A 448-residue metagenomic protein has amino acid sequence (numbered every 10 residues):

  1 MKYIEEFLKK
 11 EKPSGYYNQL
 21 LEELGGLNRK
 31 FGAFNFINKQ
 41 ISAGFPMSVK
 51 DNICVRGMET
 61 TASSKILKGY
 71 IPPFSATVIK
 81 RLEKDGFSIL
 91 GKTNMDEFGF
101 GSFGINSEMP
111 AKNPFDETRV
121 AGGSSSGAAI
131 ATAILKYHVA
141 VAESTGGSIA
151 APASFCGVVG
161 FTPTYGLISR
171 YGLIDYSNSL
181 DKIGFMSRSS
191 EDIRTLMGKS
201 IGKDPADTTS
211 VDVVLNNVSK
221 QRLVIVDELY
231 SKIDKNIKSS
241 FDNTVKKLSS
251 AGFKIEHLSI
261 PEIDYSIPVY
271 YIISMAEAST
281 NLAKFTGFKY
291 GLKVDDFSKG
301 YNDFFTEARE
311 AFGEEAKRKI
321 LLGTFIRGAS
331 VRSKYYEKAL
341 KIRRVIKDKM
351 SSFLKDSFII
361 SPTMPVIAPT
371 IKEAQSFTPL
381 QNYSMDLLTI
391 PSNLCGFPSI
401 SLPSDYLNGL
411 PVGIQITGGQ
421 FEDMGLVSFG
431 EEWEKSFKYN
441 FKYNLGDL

Functional and structural regions predicted by a protein language model:
M1-A76, F98-F100, N216, S231 (+3 more regions): Short, well-ordered alpha-helical
F7, L20, I193, L223 (+4 more regions): Residue-level signal for inorganic ion chemistry
L8-E11, I66-Y70, D181-R188, T324-A329 (+1 more regions): Short, well-ordered beta-strand elements within core beta-sheets of diverse protein domains
A33-F36, T162-S240, T244, D303-T306 (+1 more regions): A short helix-breaking turn/cap at a secondary-structure junction
P46-S48, L90, R222-V226: Short, well-ordered beta-strand segments
K50, R194, S200, I255 (+2 more regions): Glycine-rich, small-residue loops and helix-cap segments that act as flexible hinges at active-site edges
E83-M197, P398-S404, L410-G413: Short glycine/serine-rich loop segments
Q221-R222, V226-D227, L258-Y271, R318: Flexible, acidic loop-helix segments that line cofactor/substrate-binding pockets
